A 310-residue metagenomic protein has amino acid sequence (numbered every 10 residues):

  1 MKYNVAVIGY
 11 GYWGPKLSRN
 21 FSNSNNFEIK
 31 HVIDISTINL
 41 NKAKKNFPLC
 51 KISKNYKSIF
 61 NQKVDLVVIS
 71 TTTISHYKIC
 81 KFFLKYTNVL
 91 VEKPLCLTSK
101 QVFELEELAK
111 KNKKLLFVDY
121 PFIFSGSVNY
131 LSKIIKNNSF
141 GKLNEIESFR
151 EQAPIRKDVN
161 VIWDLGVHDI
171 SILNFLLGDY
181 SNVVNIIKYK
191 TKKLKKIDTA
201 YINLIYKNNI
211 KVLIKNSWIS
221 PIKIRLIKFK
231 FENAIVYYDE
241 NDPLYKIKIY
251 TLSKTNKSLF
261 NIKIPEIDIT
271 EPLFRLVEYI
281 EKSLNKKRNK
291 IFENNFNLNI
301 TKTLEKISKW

Functional and structural regions predicted by a protein language model:
M1-F47, Q62, E281: N-terminal Rossmann-like dinucleotide-binding module
L17, F47, K51-L108: Beta-loop-alpha module in the N-terminal Rossmann-like domain of NAD(P)-dependent dehydrogenases, especially those
L66-I69, K207, E278-W310: C-terminal helix-rich "cap/oligomerization" subdomain common to oxidoreductases
I74, C96-P154: A contiguous active-site-proximal alpha/beta segment in oxidoreductase catalytic domains
V91-E92, L116-V118, Y238: Hydrophobic residues in well-ordered beta-strands that form the structural core
D119-G126, Q152-V183, L276, F296: Mid-domain beta-loop-alpha active-site segment that forms a flexible, acidic cofactor/metal-binding surface
P121, K230-N295: C-terminal glycine/acidic-rich active-site capping loop/insertion
V167-L244, L276-R288: Contiguous beta-strand/loop segments that form the cofactor/metal-binding neighborhood of enzyme cores
